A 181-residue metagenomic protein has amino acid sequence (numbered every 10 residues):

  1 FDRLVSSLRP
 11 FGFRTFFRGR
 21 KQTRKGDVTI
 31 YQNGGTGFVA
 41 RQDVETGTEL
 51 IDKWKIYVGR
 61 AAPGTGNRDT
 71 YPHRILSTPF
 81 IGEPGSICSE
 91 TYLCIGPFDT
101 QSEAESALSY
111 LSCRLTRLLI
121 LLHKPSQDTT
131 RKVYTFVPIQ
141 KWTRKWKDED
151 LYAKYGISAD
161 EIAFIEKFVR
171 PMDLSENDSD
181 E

Functional and structural regions predicted by a protein language model:
F1-F164: C-terminal substrate-recognition regions of SAM-dependent nucleic acid methyltransferases
I165-M172: Short linear loop/turn motifs
L174-E181: Non-globular, low-complexity intrinsically disordered regions
